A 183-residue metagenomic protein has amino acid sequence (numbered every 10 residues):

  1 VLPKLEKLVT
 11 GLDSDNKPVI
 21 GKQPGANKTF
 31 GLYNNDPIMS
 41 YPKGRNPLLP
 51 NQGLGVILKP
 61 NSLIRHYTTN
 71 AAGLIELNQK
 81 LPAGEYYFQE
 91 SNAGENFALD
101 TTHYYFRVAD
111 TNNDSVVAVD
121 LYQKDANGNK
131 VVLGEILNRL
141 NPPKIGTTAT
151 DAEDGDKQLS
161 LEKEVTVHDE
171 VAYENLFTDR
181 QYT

Functional and structural regions predicted by a protein language model:
V1-T183: Solvent-exposed loop/turn and edge beta-strand elements of beta-rich ligand-binding domains
